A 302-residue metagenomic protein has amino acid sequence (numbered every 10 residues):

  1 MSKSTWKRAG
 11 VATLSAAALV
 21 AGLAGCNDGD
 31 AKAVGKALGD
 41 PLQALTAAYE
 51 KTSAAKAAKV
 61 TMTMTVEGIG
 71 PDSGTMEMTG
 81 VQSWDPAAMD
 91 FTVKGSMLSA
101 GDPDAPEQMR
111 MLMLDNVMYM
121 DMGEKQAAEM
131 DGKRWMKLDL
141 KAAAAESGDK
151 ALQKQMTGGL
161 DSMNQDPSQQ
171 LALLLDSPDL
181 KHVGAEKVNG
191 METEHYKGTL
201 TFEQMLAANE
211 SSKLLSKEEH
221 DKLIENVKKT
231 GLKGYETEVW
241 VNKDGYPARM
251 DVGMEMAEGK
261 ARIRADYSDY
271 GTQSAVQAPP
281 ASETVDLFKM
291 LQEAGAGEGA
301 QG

Functional and structural regions predicted by a protein language model:
M1-S2, T13: A general, composition-driven signal for non-globular sequence regions
S2, L19-V20: Short glycine- and basic-residue-enriched patches
S2-R8, N27-G302: Subset-of-secretome marker
K7-A17: Sec-dependent N-terminal signal peptides
A21-G25: C-terminal motif of bacterial Sec signal peptides marking the signal peptidase cleavage site
